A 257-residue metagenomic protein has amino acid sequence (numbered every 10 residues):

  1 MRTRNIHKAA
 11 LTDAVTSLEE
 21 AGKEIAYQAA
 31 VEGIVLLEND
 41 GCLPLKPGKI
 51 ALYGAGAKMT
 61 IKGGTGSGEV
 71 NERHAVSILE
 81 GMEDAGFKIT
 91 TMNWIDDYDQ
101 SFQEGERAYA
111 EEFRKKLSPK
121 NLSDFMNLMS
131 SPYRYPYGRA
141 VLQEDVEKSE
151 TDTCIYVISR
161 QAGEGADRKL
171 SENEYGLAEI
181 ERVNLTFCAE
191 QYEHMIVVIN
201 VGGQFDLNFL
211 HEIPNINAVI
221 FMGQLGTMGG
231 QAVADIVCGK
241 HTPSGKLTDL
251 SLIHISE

Functional and structural regions predicted by a protein language model:
M1-S256: C-terminal non-catalytic regions of proteins with extracellular/luminal or membrane-system context
